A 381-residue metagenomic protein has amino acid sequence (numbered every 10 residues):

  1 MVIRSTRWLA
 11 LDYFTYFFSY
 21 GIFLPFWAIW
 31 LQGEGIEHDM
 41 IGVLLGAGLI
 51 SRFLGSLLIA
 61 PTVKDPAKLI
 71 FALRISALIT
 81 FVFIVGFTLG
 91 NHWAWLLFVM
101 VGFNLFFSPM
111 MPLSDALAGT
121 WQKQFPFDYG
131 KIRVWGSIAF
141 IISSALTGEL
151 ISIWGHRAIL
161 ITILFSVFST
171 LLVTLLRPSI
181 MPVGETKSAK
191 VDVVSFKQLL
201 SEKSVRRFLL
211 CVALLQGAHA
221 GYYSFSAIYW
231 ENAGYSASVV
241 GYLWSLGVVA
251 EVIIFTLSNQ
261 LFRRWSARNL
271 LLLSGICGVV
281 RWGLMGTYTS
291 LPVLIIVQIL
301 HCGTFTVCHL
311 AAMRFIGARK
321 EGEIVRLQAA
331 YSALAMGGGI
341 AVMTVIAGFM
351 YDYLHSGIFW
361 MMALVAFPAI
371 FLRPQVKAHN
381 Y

Functional and structural regions predicted by a protein language model:
M1-I3, R177-V212: Juxtamembrane intracellular "pre-TM" segments in multi-pass secondary transporters
V2-L49, S204-L243, H309: Helix-loop boundary and gating motifs at the non-cytosolic
F14, F83, W93-M111, A213 (+1 more regions): Hydrophobic core of transmembrane alpha-helices in multi-pass small-molecule transporters, especially MFS/SLC-type
W27, F107-K123, T306-K320: Intracellular juxtamembrane helix-capping segments at the cytosolic ends of symmetry-related transmembrane helices
L54-K68, I151-S152, I253-S266, Y351: Helix-to-loop junctions at the C-terminal end of transmembrane segments in multipass secondary transporters
F71-V85, N269-L284: Structural signature of the two symmetry-related core transmembrane helices
I159-L175, G357-Q375: Symmetry-related core transmembrane helices of the 12-TM Major Facilitator Superfamily/SLC fold
V325-Y353: A late C-terminal transmembrane helix in Major Facilitator Superfamily
